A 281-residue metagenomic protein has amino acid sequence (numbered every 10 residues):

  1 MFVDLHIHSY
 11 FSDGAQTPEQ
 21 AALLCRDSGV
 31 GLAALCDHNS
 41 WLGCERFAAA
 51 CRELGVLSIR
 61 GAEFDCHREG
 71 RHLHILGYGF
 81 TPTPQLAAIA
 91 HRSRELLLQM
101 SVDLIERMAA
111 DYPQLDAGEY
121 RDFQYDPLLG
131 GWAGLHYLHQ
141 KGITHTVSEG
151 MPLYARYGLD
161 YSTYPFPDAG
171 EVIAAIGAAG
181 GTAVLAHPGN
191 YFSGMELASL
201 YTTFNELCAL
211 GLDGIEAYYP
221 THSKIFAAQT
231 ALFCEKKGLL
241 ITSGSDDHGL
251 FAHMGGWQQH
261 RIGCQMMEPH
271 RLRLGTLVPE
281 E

Functional and structural regions predicted by a protein language model:
M1-R71, P152-R156, P167-A252: An N-terminally biased module of ancient metal coordination in phosphate/nucleic-acid-related enzymes
H38-E45, H67-L76, R92-S101, Y112-L115 (+3 more regions): Low-complexity, flexible helical/coil segments
A50-E206, M266, H270-L274: Extended substrate/RNA-proximal surfaces in nucleic-acid metabolism proteins
Y201-A217, G256-E281: Structural recognition of alpha->loop->beta junctions
